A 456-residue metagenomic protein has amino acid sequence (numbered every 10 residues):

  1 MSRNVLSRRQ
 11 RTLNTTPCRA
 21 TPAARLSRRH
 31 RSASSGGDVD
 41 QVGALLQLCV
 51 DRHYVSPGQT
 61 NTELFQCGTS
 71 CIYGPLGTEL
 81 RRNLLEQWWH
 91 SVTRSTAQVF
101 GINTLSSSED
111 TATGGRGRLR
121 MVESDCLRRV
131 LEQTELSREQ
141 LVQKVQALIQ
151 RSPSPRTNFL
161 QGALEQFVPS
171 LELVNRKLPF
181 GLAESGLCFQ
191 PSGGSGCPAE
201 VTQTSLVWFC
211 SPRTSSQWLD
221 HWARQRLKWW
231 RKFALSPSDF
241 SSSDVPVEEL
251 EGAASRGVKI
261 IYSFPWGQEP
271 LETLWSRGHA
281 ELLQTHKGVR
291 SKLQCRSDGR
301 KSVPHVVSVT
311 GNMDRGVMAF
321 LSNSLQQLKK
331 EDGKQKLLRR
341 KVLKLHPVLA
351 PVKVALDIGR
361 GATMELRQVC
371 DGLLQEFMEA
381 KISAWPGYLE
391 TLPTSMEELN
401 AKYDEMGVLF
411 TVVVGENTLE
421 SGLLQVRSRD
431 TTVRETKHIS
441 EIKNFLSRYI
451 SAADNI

Functional and structural regions predicted by a protein language model:
S2-I456: NTP/phosphate- and nucleic-acid-binding module
